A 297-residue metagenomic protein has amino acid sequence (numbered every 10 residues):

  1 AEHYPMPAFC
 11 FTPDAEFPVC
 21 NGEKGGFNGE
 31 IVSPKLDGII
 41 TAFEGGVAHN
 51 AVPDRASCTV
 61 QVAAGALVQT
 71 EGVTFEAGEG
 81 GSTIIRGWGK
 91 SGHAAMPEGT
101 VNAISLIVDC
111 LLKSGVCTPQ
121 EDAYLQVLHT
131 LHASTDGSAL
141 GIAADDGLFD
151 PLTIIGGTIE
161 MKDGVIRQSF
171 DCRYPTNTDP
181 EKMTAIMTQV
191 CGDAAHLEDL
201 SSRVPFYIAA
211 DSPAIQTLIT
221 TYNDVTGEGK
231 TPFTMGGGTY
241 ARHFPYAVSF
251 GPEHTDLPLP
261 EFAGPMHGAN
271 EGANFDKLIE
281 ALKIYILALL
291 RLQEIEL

Functional and structural regions predicted by a protein language model:
A1, G29-K35, D54-G65, T83-G87 (+3 more regions): Alpha-helical metal-binding/catalytic segments enriched in His/Glu/Asp
A1-L36, S134-L148, L297: Acidic/histidine-rich catalytic neighborhood of metal-dependent amide-processing enzymes
D37-V47, S134-M161: A structural supersecondary motif
T41, A63-T74, P205-H254: Active-site-adjacent substrate-binding region of metalloamidase/peptidase-like peptide-processing proteins
A66-T74, E98-A103, C110-S114, E181-G192: Short amphipathic alpha-helices in soluble, non-transmembrane regions that often serve as interface/regulatory elements
G92, Q126-A133, I155-E160, S169-T176 (+2 more regions): A short beta-alpha structural unit
E98-G99, D109, P119-I142, L148-F149 (+2 more regions): Short, low-order "capping/linker" segments at domain edges
E228-I295: Zn-dependent metallopeptidase/amidohydrolase metal-coordination segment
